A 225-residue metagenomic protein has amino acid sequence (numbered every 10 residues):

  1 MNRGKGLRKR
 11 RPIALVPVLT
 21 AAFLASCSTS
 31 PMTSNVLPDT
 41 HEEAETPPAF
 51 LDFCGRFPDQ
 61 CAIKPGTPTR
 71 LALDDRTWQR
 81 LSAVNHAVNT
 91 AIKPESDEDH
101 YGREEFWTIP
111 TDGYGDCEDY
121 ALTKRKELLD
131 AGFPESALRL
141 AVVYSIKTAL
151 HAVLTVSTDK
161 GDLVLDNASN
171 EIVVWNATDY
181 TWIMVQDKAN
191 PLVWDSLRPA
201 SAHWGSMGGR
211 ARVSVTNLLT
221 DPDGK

Functional and structural regions predicted by a protein language model:
N2-V16: Bacterial N-terminal signal peptides that target proteins for export
V16-A25: Bacterial N-terminal signal peptides
C27-K225: A structural boundary/capping signal
